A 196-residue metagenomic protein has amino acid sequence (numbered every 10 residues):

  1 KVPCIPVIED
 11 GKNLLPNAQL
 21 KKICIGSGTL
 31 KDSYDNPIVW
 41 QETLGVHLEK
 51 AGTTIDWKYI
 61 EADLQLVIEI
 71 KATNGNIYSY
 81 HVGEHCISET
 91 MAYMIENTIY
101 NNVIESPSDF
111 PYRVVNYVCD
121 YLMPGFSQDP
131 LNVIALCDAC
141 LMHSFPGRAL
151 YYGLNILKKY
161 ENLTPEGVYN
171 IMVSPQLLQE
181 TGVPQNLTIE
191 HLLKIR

Functional and structural regions predicted by a protein language model:
K1-V2, T90: Catalytic glutamate of the conserved HExxH
V2-S27: Non-catalytic, alpha-helical, charged scaffold/linker segments that couple or flank catalytic or architectural cores
K21-M91, E96-R196: Long, well-structured alpha-helical subdomains associated with metal-dependent extracellular/ecto-lumenal hydrolases
